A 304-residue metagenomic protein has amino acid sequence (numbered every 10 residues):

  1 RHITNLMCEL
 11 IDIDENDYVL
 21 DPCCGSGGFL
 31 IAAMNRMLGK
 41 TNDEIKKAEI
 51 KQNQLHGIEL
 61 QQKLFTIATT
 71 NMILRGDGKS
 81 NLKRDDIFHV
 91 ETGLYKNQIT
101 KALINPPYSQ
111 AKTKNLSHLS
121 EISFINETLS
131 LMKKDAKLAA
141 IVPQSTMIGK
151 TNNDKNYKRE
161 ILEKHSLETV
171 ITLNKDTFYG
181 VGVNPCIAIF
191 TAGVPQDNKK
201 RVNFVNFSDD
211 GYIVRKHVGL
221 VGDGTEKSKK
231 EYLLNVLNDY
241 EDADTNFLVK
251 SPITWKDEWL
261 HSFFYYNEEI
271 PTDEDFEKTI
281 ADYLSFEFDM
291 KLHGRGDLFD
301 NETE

Functional and structural regions predicted by a protein language model:
H2-K101, S109-A111, N115-H118, I122 (+1 more regions): Conserved S-adenosyl-L-methionine
T92, K96, K101-E304: A conserved structural/catalytic subdomain of Rossmann-like adenosyl-cofactor enzymes
